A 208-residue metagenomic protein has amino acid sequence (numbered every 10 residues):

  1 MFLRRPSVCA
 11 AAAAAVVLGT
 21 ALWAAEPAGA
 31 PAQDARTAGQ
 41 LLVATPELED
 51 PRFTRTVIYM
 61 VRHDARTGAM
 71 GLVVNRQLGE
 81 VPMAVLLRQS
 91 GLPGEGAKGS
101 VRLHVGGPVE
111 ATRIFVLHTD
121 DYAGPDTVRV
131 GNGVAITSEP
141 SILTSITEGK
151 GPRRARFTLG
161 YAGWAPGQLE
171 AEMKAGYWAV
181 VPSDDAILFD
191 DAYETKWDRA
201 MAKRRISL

Functional and structural regions predicted by a protein language model:
F2, W23-L208: A short aromatic-anchored loop/beta-hairpin motif
F2-A12: Bacterial N-terminal signal peptides that target proteins for export
A10-A21: Bacterial N-terminal signal peptides
